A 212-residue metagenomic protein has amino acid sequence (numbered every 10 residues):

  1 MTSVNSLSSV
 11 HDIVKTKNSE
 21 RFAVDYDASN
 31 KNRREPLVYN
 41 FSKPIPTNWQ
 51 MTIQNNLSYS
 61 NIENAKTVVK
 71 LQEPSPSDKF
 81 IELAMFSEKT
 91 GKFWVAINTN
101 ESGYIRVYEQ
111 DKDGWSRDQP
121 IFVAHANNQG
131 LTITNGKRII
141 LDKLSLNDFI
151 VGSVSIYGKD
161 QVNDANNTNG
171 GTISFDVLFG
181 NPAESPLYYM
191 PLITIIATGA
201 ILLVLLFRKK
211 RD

Functional and structural regions predicted by a protein language model:
T2, S6-V10: Boundary at the C-terminal end of the N-terminal hydrophobic targeting segment
S8, V14-T99, P182: Secretory/extracellular carbohydrate-interaction modules and structurally similar beta-sandwich "look-alikes"
M51-I53, D113-I150: Carbohydrate-binding surfaces in secreted/extracellular proteins
S77-I81, G103-R106, T132, K137-K143: Surface-exposed loop/edge segments in extracytoplasmic proteins
N98-F122: Short, aromatic/His-centered strand-loop micro-motif at the edge of beta-sheets
L141-E184: Flexible glycan-contacting loops in extracellular carbohydrate-active proteins
G180-T194: Juxtamembrane/start-of-transmembrane alpha-helix segments at the extracytoplasmic/lumenal side of membrane anchors
A200-D212: C-terminal membrane-anchoring or membrane-association module
